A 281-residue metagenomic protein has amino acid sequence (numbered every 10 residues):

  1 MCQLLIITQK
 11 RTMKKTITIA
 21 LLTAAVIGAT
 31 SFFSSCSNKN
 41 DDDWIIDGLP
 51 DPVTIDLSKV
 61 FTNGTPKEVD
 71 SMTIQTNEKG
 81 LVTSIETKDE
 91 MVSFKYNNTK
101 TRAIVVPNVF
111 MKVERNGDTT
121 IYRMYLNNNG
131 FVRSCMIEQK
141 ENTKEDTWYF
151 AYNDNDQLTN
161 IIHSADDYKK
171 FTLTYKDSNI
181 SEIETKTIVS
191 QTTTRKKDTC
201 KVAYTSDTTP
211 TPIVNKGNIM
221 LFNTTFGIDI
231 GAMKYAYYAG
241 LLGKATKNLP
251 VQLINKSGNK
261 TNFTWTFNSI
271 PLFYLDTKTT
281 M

Functional and structural regions predicted by a protein language model:
M1-T12: Short, Lys/Arg-enriched N-terminal segments with co-localized hydrophobic residues within the first ~10-30 amino acids
T12-L22: Bacterial N-terminal signal peptides that target proteins for export
T23-G28: Core hydrophobic alpha-helical transmembrane segments of single-pass membrane proteins
S31-S35: C-terminal motif of bacterial Sec signal peptides marking the signal peptidase cleavage site
N38-M281: Buried hydrophobic residues that stabilize the cores of well-folded domains
